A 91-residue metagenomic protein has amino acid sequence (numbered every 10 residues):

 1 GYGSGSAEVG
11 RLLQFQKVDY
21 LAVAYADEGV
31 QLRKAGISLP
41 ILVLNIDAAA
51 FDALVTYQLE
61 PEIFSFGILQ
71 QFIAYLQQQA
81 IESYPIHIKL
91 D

Functional and structural regions predicted by a protein language model:
G1-D91: Active-site-proximal beta-alpha core segment in soluble small-molecule metabolic enzymes
